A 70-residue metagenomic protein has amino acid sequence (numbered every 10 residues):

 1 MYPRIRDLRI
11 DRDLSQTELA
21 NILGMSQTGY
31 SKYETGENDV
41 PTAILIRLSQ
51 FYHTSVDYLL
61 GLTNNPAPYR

Functional and structural regions predicted by a protein language model:
M1-D11: A short, Lys/Arg-rich alpha-helix, primarily the initiator
P3, T28-S31, A43: Positions in alpha-helical segments
I10, N21, Q50: Alpha-helical residues within the helix-turn-helix
D11, K32, L60-R70: Short, charged recognition helix plus adjacent turn of helix-turn-helix-like nucleic-acid-binding domains
D13-K32: Short alpha-helical DNA-recognition segment
G24, A43-Y58: DNA major-groove recognition helix of helix-turn-helix/homeodomain DNA-binding modules
